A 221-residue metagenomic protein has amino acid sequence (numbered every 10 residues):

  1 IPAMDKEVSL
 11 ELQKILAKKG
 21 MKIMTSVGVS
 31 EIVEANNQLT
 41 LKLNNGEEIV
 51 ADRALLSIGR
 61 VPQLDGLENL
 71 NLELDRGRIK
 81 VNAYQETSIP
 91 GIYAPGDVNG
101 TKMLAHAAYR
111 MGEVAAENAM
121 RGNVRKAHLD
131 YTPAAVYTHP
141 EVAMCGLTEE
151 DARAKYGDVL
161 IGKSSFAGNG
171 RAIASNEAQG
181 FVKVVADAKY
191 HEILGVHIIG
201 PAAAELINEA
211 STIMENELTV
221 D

Functional and structural regions predicted by a protein language model:
I1-T40, L104-Y109, E117-D151: Rossmann-like dinucleotide-binding cores of NAD(P)H-dependent redox enzymes
K22, E73, D158-L160: Conserved beta-strand segments of alpha/beta enzyme cores
E31, N71, Y84, K183-V185: Short, surface-exposed charged micro-motifs
V33-E48, A54: Conserved beta-strand-loop-beta-strand element in the redox core of flavoprotein oxidoreductases
K42, V81, A186-D187: Hydrophobic alpha-helical segments, especially N-terminal targeting/anchoring helices
E48-R121: FAD-site-proximal beta/loop scaffold in flavoenzymes
M120-R121, T132, Y137-T148, R153-D221: Flexible, glycine-rich terminal cap/loop adjacent to redox cofactors in electron-transfer oxidoreductases
